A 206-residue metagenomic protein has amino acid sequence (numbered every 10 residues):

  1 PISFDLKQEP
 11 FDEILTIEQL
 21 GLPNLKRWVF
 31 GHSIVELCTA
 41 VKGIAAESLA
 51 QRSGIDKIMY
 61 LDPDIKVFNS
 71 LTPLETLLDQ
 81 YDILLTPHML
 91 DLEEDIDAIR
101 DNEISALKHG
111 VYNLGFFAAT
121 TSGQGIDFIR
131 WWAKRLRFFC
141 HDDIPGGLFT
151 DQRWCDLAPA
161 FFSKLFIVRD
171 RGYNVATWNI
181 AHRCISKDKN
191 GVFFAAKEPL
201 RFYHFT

Functional and structural regions predicted by a protein language model:
P1-T206: Glycosyltransferase catalytic domains, chiefly GT-A lineage
